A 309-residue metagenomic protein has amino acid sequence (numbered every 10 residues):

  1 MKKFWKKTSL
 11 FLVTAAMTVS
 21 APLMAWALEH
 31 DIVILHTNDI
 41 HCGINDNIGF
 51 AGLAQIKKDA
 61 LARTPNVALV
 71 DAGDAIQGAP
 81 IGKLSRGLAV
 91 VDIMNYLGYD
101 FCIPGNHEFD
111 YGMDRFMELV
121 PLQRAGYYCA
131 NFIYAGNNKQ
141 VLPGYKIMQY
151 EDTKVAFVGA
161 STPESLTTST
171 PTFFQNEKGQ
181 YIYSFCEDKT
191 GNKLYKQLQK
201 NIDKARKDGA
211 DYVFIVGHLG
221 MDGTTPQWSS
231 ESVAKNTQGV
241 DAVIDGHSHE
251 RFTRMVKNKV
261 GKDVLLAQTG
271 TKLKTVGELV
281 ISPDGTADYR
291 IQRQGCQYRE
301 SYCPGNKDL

Functional and structural regions predicted by a protein language model:
M1-L12: Bacterial N-terminal signal peptides that target proteins for export
S9-L10, A25-A27: Short, surface-exposed loop and linker segments with low hydrophobicity and enrichment for Pro/Ser/Thr
L12-T14, L23, G49-F50: Intrinsically disordered, low-complexity serine/threonine-rich segments
T18-W26: C-terminal segment of classical bacterial N-terminal signal peptides
W26-K307: Acidic, metal/ion-coordinating pockets
